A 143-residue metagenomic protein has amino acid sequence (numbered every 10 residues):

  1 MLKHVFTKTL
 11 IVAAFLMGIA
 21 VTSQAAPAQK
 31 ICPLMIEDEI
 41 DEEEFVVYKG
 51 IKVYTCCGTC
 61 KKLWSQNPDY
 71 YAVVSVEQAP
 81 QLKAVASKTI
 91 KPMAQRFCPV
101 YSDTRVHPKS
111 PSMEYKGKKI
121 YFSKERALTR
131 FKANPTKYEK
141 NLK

Functional and structural regions predicted by a protein language model:
M1-I11: Bacterial N-terminal signal peptides that target proteins for export
V21-K143: Intrinsically disordered, low-complexity terminal tails/loops enriched in metal-binding residues
